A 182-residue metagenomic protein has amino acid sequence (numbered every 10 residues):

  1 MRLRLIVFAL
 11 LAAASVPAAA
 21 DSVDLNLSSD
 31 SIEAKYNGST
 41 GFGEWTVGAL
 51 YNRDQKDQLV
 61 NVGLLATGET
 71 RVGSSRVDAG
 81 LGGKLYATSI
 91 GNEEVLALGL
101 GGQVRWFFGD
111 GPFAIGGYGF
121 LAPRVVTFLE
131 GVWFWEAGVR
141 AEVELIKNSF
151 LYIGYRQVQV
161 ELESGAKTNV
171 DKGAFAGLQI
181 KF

Functional and structural regions predicted by a protein language model:
M1-S22: Cleavable N-terminal export/targeting peptides
A18-G68: Short glycine/proline- and aromatic-enriched beta-strand/turn motifs that initiate or cap beta-hairpins
L25-S29, V47-R53, L64-A66, A79-A87 (+2 more regions): Transmembrane beta-barrel strands of outer-membrane/channel proteins
A34-Y36, A49, V62-A66, L100-V104 (+2 more regions): Membrane-embedded beta-strands of outer-membrane beta-barrel proteins, especially the hydrophobic/small aromatic
G38-T40, A66-V72, L85, V104-F108 (+2 more regions): Residue-level signature of outer-membrane beta-barrel architecture
F42-V47, R71-A79, D110-I115, K147-L151: Repeated loop/turn-to-beta-strand initiation elements of outer-membrane beta-barrel proteins
D54-V60, G91-L96, F128-W133, A166-D171: Replace "Gram-negative outer membrane beta-barrel proteins" with "bacterial and organellar outer membrane beta-barrel
N169-F182: Outer-membrane beta-barrel "beta-signal"
